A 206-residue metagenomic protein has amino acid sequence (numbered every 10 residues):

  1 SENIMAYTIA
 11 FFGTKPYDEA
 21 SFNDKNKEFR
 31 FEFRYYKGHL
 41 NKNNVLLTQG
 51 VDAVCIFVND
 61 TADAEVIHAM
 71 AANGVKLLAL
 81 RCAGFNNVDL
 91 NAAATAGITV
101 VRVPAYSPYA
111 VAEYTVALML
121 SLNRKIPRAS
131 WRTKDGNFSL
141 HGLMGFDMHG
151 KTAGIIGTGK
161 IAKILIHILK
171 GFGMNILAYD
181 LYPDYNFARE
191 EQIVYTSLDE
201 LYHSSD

Functional and structural regions predicted by a protein language model:
S1-I4: Short, Lys/Arg-enriched N-terminal segments with co-localized hydrophobic residues within the first ~10-30 amino acids
A6-T99: An N-terminal-biased, well-structured beta-alpha scaffold segment characteristic of Rossmann-like dinucleotide-binding
R34-L40, V58-N59, R132-H141, A188-Y195: Short gly/ser/thr-rich secondary-structure transition/capping motifs
N44, N87-N91, A110-Y114, A188-R189: Short, charged, surface-exposed secondary-structure boundary motifs
Q49, N73, R124, T196 (+1 more regions): Structured loop/turn residues at beta-strand edges in well-structured enzyme cores
A96-I98, P104-T152, I164-H167, G171: Phosphate-binding beta-alpha-beta segment of Rossmann-like dinucleotide-binding domains, i.e., the NAD(P)
H141-D206: Rossmann-like dinucleotide/phosphate-binding beta-alpha-beta segment
